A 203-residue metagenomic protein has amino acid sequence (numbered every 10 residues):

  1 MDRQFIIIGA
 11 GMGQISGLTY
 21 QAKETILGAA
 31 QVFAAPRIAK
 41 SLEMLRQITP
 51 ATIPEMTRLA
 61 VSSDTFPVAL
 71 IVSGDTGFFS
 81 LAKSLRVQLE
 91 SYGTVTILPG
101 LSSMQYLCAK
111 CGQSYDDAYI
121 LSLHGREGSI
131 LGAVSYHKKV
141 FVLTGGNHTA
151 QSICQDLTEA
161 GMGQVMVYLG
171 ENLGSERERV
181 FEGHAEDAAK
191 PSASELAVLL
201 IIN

Functional and structural regions predicted by a protein language model:
M1-L98, Q105-Y106, A197: Class I S-adenosyl-L-methionine
D2-I7, V68, Y136-N203: A contiguous loop/helix-start segment that scaffolds small-molecule binding in enzyme catalytic cores
Q21-A22, S84, G132-A133, I153-D156: A short acidic, amphipathic alpha-helical/loop segment
Q31-A34, Q113, T158-G163: Generic secondary-structure signature for well-ordered alpha-helical cores
A39-S41, S102-Q105, E127, A150 (+1 more regions): Short gly/pro/ser/thr-enriched loop/turn and capping motifs at secondary-structure boundaries
Q47-P54, Y92-I97, Y115-S122, M162-L169: Short hydrophobic/aromatic-enriched beta-strand-loop microsegments
R58-V61, E127-L131, T149-S152: A short, acidic, amphipathic alpha-helical segment used as a generic capping/interface helix at domain edges
T76-K138, E182, K190, S194: Class I SAM-dependent methyltransferase SAM-binding "motif I" and its flanking Rossmann-like core
